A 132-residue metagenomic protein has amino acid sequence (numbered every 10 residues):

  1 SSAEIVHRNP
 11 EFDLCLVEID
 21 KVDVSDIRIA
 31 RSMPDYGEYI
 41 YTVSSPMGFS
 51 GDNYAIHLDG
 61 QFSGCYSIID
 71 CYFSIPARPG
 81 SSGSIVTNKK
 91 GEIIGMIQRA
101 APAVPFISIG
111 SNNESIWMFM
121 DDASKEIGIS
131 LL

Functional and structural regions predicted by a protein language model:
S1-D23: Conserved catalytic-core segment of clan PA serine endopeptidases
S2, V24-D26, M47-S50, I93-L132: C-terminal cap/linker of serine protease catalytic domains
A3-I5, F62, V86: Conserved hydrophobic positions within beta-strands
R8-P10, C65, N88: Generic beta-strand structural signal
I19, N88-K89: Active-site beta-strand termini and strand-to-loop segments that position acidic
S25-S81, I97-I109: Flexible, gly/ser-rich surface segments that form the specificity/activation loops bordering the active-site cleft
